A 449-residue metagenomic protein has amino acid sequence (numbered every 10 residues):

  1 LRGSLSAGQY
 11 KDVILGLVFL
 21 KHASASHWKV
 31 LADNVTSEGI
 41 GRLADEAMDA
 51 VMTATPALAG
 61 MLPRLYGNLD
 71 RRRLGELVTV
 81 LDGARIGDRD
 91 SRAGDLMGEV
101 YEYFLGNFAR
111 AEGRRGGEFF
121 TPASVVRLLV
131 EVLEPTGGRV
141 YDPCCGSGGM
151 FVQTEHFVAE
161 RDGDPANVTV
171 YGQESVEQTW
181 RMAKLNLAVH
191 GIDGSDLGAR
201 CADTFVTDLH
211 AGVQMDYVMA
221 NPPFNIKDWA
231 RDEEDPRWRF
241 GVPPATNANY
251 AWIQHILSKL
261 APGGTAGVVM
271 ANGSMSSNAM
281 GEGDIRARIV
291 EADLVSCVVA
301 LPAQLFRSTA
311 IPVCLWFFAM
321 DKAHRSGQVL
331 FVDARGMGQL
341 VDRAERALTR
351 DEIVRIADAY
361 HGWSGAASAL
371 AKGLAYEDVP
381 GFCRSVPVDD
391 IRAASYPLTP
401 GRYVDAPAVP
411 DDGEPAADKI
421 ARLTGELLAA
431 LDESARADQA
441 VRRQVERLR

Functional and structural regions predicted by a protein language model:
L1-T136, S195-L209, A300-A303, R325-R335 (+1 more regions): Non-catalytic, mostly N-terminal accessory regions of nucleic-acid modification and defense proteins
S6-F19, L129, W180, P244-F318: Conserved Class I SAM-dependent methyltransferase catalytic core
Y10, Q214-M215, R237, N247-N249 (+9 more regions): Active-site lining segments that contact anionic ligands and/or coordinate catalytic metals
R115-A220, N225-P236, T246, M270-G273 (+1 more regions): Conserved S-adenosyl-L-methionine
C145, E174, C201, P222 (+6 more regions): Active-site proximal loops enriched in glycine and acidic residues that flank catalytic Cys/His/Asp and coordinate
V152, R181, A220, Y250-Q254 (+9 more regions): Feature representing long, continuous alpha-helical segments
E177-Q178, V206, P223-I226, N272-M275 (+3 more regions): Conserved nucleotide-binding/hydrolysis micro-motifs of P-loop NTPases
L294-V295, L305-D358: C-terminal, active-site-flanking charged/polar segments
